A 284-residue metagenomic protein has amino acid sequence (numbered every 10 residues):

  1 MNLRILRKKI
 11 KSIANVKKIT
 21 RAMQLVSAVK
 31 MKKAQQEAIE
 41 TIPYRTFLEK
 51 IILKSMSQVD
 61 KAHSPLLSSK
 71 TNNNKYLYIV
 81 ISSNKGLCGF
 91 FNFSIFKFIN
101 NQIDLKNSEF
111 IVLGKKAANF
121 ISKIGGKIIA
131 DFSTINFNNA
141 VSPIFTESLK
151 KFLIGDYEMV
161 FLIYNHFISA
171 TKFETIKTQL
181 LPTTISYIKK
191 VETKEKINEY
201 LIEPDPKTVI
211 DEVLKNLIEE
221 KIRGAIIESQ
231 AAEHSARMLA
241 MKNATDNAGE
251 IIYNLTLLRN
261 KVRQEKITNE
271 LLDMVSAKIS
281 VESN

Functional and structural regions predicted by a protein language model:
M1-N284: C-terminal beta-strand-loop-alpha-helix "lid" module of Rossmann-like NAD(P)-dependent dehydrogenases
